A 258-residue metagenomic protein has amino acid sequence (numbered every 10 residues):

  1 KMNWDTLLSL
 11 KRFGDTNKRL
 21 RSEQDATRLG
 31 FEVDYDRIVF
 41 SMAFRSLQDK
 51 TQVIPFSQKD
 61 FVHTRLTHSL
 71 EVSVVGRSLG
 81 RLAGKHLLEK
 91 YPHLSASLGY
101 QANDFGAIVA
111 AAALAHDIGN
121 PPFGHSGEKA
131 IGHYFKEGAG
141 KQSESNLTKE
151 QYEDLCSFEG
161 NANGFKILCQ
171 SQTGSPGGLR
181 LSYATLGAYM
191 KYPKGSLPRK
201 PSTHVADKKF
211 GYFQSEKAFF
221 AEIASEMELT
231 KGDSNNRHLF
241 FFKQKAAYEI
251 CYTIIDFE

Functional and structural regions predicted by a protein language model:
K1-T27, V39-K50, K59, L70 (+4 more regions): Sequence-structural signature of the catalytic-core scaffold of metal-dependent phosphohydrolases that act on
V62-L66: Membrane-entry segments of alpha-helical transmembrane domains in multi-pass membrane proteins
L114-A115, Q244: Alpha-helical architecture
F240-F257: Positively charged, low-complexity/disordered segments
